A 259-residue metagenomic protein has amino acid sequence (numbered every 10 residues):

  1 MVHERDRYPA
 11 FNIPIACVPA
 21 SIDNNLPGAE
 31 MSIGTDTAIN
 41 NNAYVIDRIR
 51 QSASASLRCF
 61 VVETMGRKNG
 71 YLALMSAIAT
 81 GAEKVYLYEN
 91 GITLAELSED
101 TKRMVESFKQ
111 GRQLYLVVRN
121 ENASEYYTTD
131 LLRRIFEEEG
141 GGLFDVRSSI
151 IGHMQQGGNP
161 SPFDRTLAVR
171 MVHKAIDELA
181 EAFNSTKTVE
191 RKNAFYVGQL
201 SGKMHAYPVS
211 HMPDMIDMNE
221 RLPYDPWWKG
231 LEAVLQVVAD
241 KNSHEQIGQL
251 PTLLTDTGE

Functional and structural regions predicted by a protein language model:
V2-A16, A29-S148: Accessory alpha-helical/coil subdomains and C-terminal extensions that flank or cap enzyme catalytic cores
P19, A77, A175: Residue-level signature of catalytic and energy-coupling elements of molecular machines, predominantly ATP/GTP-dependent
A20-N24, G66, G91-I92, H153-Q155: Acidic, glycine-rich active-site loops and adjacent beta-strand->loop/helix elements that engage anionic groups
N25, K68-G70, E125-Y126, Q155-G157 (+1 more regions): Flexible loop/turn segments at secondary-structure boundaries
L26-T37, G158-R165: Short beta-strand elements at the ligand-binding edges of bilobed clamshell
R133-E259: C-terminal non-catalytic interaction/assembly regions of soluble proteins
